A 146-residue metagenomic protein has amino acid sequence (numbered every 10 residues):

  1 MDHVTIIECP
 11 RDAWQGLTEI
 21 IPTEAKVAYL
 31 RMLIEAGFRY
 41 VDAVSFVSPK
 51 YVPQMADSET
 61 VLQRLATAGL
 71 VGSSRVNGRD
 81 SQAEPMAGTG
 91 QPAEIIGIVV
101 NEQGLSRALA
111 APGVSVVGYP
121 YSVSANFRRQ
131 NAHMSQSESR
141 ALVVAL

Functional and structural regions predicted by a protein language model:
M1-T18, G118-N131: N-terminal small/glycine-rich loop or linker at the start of catalytic domains across soluble metabolic enzymes
V4-E8, V41-A43, E94-I98, V117-Y119: Hydrophobic faces of well-ordered beta-strands that scaffold small-molecule active sites in alpha/beta enzyme cores
A13, L33, A108: Conserved, mostly hydrophobic/aromatic
I20-V27, I96-S106, N131-L146: Glycine-rich anion/phosphate-binding loops
A28-D42: Catalytic domains of carbohydrate-active enzymes, especially glycoside hydrolases
Y40-L65, Y119-S135: Glycine-rich, proline-tolerant flexible connector loops at the mouths of alpha/beta enzymes
V52-S73, G90-I96, E138-L146: Alpha-helix-loop-beta-strand connector modules within alpha/beta enzyme cores
A111-V117: Glycine-enriched alpha-helix->loop->beta-strand junction motifs that scaffold or abut catalytic
